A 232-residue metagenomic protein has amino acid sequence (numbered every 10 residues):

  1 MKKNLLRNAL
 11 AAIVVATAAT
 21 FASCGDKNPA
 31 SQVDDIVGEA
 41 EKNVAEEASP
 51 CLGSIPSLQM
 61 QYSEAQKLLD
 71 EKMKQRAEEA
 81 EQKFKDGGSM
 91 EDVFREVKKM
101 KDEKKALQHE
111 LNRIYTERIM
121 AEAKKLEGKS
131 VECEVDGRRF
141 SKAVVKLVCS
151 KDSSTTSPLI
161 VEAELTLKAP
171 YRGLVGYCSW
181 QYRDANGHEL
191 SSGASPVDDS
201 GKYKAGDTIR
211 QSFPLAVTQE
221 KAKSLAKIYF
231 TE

Functional and structural regions predicted by a protein language model:
K2-L10: Bacterial N-terminal signal peptides that target proteins for export
T20-S23: C-terminal motif of bacterial Sec signal peptides marking the signal peptidase cleavage site
G25-K27: Bacterial signal peptide processing site
Q32-Q61: Post-signal peptide N-terminal segment of mature Sec-exported envelope proteins
E103-T156: Transition segment at domain starts
L159-L167: Short, well-ordered beta-strand segments enriched in hydrophobic/aromatic residues
A169-V175, K221: A short beta-turn/strand-edge loop motif at beta-sheet boundaries
H188-E232: Short, solvent-exposed, Trp/other aromatic-anchored flexible loops in extracytoplasmic proteins
